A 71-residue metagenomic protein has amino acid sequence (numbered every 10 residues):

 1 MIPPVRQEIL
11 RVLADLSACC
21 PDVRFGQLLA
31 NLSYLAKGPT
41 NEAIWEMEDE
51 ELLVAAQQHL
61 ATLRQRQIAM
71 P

Functional and structural regions predicted by a protein language model:
M1-F25: N-terminal acidic leader/helix
V5-I9, S33, Q67: Generic detector of bulky aromatic hydrophobic side chains
V12, L16, S33-A36, E46: Generic hydrophobic-segment detector
D22-K37: A short, structured beta-strand/loop element
G38-M70: Short, charged early-sequence alpha-helical segments and their helix-coil boundaries
